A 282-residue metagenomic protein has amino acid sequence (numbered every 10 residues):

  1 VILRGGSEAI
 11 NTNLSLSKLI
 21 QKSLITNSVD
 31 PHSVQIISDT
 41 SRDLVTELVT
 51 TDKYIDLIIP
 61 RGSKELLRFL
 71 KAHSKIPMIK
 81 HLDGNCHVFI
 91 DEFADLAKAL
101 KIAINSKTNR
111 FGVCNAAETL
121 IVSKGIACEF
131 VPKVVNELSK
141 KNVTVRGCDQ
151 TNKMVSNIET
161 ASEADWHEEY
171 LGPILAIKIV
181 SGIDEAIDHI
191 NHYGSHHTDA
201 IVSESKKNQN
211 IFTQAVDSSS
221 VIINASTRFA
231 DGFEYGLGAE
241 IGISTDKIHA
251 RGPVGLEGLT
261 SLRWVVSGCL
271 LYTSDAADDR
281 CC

Functional and structural regions predicted by a protein language model:
V1-F93, C128: Rossmann-like NAD(P) dinucleotide-binding subdomain of oxidoreductase/dehydrogenase enzymes
S28-V34, F111-A116, T144-Q150, T198-E204 (+2 more regions): Flexible, glycine/charged-enriched surface loops at secondary-structure junctions
I58, S123, A186: Residue-level signal for inorganic ion chemistry
L66-G172, I223: ALDH superfamily catalytic-core signature
F89-E92, I121-K124, V180, V202-E204 (+1 more regions): Short beta-strand-to-turn element immediately C-terminal to the catalytic PLP-Schiff-base lysine in fold type I
L120-V122, G172-S181, H196-I201: Short, well-ordered beta-strand elements within core beta-sheets of diverse protein domains
I183, D188-L271: C-terminal core of ALDH-fold dehydrogenases
Y272-A277: Conserved small/polar residues in nucleotide/adenosyl-binding loops
